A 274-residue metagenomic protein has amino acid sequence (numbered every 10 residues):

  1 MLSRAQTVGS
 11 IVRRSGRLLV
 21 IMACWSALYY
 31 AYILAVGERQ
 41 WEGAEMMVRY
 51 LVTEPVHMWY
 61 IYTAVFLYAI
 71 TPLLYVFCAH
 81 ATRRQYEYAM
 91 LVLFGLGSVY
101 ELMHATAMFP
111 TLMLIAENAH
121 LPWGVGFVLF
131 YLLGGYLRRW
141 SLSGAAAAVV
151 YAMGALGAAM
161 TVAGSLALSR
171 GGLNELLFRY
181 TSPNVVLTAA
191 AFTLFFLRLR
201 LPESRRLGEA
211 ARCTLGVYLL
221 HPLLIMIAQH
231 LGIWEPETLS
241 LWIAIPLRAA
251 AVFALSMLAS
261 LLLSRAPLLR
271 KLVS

Functional and structural regions predicted by a protein language model:
M1-S274: Alpha-helical transmembrane segments and their immediate juxtamembrane cytosolic regions
